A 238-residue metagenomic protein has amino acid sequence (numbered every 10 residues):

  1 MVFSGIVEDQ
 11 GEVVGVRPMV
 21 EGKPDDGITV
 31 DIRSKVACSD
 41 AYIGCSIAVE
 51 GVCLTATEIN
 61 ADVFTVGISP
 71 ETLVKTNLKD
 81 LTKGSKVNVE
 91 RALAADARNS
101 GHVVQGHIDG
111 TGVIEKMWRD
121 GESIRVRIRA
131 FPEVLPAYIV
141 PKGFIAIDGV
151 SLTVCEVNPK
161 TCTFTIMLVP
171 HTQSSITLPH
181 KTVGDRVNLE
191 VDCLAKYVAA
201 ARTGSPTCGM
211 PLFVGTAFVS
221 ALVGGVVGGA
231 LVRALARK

Functional and structural regions predicted by a protein language model:
M1-K238: Conserved loop->alpha-helix
